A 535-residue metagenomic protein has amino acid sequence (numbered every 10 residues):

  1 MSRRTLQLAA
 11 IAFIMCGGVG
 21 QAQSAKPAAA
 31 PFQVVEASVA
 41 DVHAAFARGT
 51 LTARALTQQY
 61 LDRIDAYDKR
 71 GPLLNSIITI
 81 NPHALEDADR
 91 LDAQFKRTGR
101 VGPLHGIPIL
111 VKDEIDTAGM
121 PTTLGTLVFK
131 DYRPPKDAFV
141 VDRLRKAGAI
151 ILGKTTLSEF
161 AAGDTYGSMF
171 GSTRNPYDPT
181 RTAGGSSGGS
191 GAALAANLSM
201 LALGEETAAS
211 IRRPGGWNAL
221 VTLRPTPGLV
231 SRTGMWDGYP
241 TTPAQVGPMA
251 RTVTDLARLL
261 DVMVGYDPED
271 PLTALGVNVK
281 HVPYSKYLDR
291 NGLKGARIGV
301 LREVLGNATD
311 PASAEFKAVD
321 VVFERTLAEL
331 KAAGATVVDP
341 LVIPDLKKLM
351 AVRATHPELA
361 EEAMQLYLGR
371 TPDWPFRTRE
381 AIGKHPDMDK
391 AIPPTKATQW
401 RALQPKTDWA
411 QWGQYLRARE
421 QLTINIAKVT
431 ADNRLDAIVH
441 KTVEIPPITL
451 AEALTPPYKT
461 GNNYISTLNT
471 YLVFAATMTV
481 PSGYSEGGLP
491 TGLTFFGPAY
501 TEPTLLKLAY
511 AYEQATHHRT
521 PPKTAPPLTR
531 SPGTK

Functional and structural regions predicted by a protein language model:
M1-L8: Bacterial N-terminal signal peptides that target proteins for export
A9-G18: Bacterial N-terminal signal peptides
Q23-T123, L127-K130, A161-A162, T273-S285 (+5 more regions): Short, well-ordered alpha-helical
A44-L51, L61-L73, L85, D89-R97 (+8 more regions): Sec-exported extracytoplasmic/periplasmic mature domains
G49, G106, K146, L152 (+4 more regions): Glycine-rich, small-residue loops and helix-cap segments that act as flexible hinges at active-site edges
H105-L124, Y287, G292-G306, P357-I424 (+2 more regions): Short helix-loop capping/hinge segments that flank enzyme active sites or metal/cofactor-binding pockets
Y132, K136-Y266, L472-L493: Short glycine/serine-rich loop segments
R224-D320, Q514-K535: A short helix-breaking turn/cap at a secondary-structure junction
